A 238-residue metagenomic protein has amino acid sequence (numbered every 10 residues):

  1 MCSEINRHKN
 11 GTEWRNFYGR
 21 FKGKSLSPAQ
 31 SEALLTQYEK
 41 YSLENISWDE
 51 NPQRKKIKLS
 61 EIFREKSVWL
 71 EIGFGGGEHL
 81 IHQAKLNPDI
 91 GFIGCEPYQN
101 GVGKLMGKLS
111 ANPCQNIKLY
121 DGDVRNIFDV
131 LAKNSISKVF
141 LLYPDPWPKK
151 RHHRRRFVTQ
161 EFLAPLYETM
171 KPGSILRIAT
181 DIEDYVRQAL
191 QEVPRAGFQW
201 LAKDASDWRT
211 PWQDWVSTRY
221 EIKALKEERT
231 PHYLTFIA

Functional and structural regions predicted by a protein language model:
M1-V68, E78-K85: S-adenosyl-L-methionine
G73-G77: Class I SAM-dependent methyltransferase "Motif I" SAM/SAH-binding loop
Y98: Conserved SAM/SAH-binding beta-strand->alpha-helix loop
M106-K133: S-adenosyl-L-methionine
V130-K138, Y143: A short acidic, Gly/Pro-enriched loop at the edge of an enzyme's catalytic core that lines a small-molecule cofactor
V158-P172: A short glycine-rich, Lys/Arg-flanked "PGG" loop and its adjoining helix->strand segment in the class I
P172-T180: Conserved beta-strand signature within the Rossmann-like core of class I S-adenosyl-L-methionine
R187-E192, A196-A238: Class I S-adenosyl-L-methionine
